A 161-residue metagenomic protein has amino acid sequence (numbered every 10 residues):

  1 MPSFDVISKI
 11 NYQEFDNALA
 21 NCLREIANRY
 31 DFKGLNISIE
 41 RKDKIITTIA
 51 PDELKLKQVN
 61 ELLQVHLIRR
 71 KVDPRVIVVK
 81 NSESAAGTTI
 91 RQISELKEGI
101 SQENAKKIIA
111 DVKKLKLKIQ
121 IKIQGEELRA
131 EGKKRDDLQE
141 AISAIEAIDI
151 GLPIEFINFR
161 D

Functional and structural regions predicted by a protein language model:
P2-Q13, N17-I108, K114-K116, Q120-K122 (+2 more regions): N-terminal intrinsically disordered, cationic/polar leader segments that include organellar targeting peptides
